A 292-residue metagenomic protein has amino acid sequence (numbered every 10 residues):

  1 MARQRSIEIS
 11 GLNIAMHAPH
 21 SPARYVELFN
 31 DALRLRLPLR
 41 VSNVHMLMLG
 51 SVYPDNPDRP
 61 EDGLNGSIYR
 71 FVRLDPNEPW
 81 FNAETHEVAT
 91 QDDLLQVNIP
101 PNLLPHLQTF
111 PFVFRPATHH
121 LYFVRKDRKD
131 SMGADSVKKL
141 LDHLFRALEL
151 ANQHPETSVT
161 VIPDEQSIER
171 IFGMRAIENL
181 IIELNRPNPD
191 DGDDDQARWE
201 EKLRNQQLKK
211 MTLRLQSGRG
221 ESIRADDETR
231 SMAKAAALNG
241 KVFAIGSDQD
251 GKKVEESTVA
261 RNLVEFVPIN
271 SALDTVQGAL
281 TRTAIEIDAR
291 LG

Functional and structural regions predicted by a protein language model:
M1-T90, Q96-I99, L107, R128-G292: Terminal interaction module
N102-P105, P111: A glycine-rich, hydrophobic loop/mini-helix early in the fold
F110-R115, L203: Short, flexible, solvent-exposed loop/turn segments with mixed acidic/basic and small polar residues
V113-V124: Glycine-rich, often proline-containing surface loops adjacent to acidic residues and nearby aromatics that form
